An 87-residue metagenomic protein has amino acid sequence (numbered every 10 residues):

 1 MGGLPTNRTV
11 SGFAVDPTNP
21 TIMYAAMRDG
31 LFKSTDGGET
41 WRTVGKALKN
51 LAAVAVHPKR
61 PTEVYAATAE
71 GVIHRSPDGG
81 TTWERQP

Functional and structural regions predicted by a protein language model:
M1-P87: Extracellular glycan-interacting surfaces
